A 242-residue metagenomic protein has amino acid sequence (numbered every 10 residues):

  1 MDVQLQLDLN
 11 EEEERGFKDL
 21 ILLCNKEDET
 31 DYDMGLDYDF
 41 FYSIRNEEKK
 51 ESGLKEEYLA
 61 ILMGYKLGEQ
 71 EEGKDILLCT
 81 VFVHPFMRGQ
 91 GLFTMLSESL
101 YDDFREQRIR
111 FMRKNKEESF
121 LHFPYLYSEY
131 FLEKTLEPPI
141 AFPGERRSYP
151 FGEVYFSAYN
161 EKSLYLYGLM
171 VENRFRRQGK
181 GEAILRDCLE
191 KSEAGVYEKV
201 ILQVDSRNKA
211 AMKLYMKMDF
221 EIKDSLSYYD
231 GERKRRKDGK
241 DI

Functional and structural regions predicted by a protein language model:
M1-E12, E133-R146, R236-I242: Conserved N-terminal entry element of GNAT/NAT acetyltransferase domains
D2, L7-E11, L22-R105, G152-L164: Conserved donor-binding loop and adjoining core beta-sheet/short helix segment in diverse acyl/aminoacyl transferases
Y58-A60, P124-Y127, G152, D224: A structural microfeature
G68, G73, P85-P143, Y229-G231: Acyl-donor-binding surface of acyltransferase catalytic domains
L78-G89, L169-R176, D205: A short, internal acetyl-CoA/4′-phosphopantetheine-binding micro-motif in the GNAT/acyltransferase core
C79, I109-K114, L166, V200-V204: Conserved hydrophobic beta-strand within the GNAT/NAT acetyltransferase core sheet that lines the active-site cleft
G89-D102, V171, R177-E190, A194 (+1 more regions): Conserved acetyl-CoA-binding loop-helix of GNAT-fold acetyltransferases
G144-N173, E182, S192: Intrinsically disordered, low-complexity segments enriched in Gly and acidic/Ser/Thr residues that form flexible
